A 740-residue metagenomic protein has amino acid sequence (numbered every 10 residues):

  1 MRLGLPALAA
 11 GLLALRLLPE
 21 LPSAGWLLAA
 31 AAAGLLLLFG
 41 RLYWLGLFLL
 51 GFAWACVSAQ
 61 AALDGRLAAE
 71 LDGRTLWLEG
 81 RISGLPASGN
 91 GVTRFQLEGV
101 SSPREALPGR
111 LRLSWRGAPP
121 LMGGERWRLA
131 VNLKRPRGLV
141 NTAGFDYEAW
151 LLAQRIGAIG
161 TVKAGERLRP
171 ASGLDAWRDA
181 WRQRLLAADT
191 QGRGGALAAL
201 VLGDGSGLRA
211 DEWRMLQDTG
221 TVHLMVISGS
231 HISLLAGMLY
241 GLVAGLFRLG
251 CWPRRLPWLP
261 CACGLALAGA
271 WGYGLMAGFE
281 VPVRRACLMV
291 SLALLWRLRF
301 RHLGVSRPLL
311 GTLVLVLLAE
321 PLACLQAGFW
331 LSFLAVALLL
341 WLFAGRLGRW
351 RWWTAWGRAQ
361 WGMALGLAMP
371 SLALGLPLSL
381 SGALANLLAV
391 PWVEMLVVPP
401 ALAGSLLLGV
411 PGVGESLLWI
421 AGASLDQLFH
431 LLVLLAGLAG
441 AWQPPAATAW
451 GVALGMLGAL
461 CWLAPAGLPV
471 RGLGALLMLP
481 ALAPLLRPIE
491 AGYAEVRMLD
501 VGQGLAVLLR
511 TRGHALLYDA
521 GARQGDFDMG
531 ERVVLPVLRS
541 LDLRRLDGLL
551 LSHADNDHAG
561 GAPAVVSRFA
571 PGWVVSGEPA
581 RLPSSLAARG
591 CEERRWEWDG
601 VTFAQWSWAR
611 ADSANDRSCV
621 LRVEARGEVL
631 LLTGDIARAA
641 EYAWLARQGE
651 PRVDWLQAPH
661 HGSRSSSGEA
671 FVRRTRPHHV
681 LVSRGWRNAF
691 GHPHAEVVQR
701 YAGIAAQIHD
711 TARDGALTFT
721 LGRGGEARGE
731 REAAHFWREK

Functional and structural regions predicted by a protein language model:
M1-A69, G144, A149, I159-E166 (+4 more regions): N-terminal leader/targeting segments
L3, G11, Y43-L47, G160 (+7 more regions): Hydrophobic alpha-helical transmembrane segments in multi-pass membrane proteins
R16-S23, V281, C324, L374 (+1 more regions): Membrane interfacial helix motifs at helix-loop boundaries and amphipathic/re-entrant anchors
L18-P19, G40, S101-P103, L200 (+7 more regions): N-terminal secretory/membrane-targeting helices
S23-A31, L331-S332, N386-V393, A447-V452: Alpha-helical transmembrane segments of polytopic membrane proteins
G46-H223, D528, R532-L541, R545 (+6 more regions): Membrane-interface helix/helix-cap signal primarily in integral membrane proteins
E79-R81, R104, G117-N132, Y147-W150 (+4 more regions): Non-globular, low-confidence helical/coil segments that flank catalytic cores
G173-D189, A196, D204, E212 (+12 more regions): Hydrophobic alpha-helical segments of integral membrane proteins, encompassing both true transmembrane helices
